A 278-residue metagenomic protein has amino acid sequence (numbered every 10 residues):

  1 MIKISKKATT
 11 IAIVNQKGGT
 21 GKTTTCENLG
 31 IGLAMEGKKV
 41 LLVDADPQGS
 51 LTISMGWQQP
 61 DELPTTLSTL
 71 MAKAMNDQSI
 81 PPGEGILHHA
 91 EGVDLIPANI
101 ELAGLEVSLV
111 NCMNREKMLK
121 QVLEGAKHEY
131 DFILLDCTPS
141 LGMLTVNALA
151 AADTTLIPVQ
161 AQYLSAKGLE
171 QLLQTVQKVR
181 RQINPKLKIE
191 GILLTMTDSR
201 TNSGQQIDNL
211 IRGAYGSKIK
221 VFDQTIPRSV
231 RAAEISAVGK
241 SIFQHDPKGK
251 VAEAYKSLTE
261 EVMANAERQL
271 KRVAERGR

Functional and structural regions predicted by a protein language model:
M1-R278: P-loop NTP-binding core
